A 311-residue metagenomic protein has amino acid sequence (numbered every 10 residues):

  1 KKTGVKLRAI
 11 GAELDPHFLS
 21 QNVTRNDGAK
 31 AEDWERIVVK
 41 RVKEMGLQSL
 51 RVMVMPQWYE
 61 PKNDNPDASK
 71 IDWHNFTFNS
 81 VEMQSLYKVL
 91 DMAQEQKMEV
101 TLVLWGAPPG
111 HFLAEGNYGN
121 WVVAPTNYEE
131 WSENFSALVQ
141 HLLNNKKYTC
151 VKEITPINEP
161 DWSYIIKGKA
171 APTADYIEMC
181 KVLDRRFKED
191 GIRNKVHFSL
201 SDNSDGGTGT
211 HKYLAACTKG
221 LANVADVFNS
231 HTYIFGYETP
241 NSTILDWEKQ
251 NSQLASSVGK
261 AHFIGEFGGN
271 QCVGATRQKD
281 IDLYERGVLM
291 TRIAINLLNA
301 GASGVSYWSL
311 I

Functional and structural regions predicted by a protein language model:
K1-M45: Mature N-terminal, pre-catalytic/accessory segment of carbohydrate-active enzymes
P16-D33, W121-Y128, G206, T276-D280: Active-site mouth loops of central-metabolism enzymes
D33-W34, V81-S85, T243-D246, E285-M290: Short, glycine/acidic-rich beta->alpha junctions
V42-E238: Substrate-binding cleft and catalytic face of glycoside hydrolase catalytic domains, especially the flexible beta-alpha
T218, A222-T276: Glycoside hydrolase catalytic-domain groove-lining segments
G268-I311: Aromatic/acidic polysaccharide-binding cleft in carbohydrate-active enzymes
